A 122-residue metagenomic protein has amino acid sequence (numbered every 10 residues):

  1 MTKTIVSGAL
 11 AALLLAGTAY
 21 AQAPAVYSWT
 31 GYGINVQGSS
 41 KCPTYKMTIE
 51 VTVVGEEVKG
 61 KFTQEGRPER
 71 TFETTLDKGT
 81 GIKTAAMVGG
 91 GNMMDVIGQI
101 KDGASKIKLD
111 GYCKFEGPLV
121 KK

Functional and structural regions predicted by a protein language model:
M1-A9: Bacterial N-terminal signal peptides that target proteins for export
G8-A16: Bacterial N-terminal signal peptides
G17-A21: Sec/Tat signal peptide C-region and signal peptidase I cleavage site
Q22-K122: Central antiparallel beta-sheet cores of small beta-barrel/beta-sandwich binding domains
